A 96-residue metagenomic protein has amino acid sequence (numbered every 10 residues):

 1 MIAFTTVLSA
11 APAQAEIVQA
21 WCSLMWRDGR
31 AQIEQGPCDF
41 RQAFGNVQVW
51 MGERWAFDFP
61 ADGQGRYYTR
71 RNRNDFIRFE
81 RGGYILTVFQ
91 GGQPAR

Functional and structural regions predicted by a protein language model:
M1-I2: Sec-dependent signal peptide recognition, specifically the positively charged N-region followed immediately by
T5, A10-P12: N-terminal signal peptide c-region/cleavage motif recognized by signal peptidases
Q14-R96: Cysteine-centric segments in proteins
